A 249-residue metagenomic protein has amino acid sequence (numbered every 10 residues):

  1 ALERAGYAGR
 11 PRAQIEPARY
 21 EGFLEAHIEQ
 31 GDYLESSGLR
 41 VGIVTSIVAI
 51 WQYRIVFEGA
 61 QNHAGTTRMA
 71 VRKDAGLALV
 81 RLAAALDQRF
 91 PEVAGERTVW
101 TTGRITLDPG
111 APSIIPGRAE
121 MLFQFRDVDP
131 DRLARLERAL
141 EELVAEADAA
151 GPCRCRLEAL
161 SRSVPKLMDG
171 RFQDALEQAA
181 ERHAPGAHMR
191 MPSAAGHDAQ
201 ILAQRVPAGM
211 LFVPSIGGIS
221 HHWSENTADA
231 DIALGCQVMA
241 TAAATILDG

Functional and structural regions predicted by a protein language model:
A1-D131: Midchain, well-structured core segments that form catalytic/ion-binding scaffolds
E3, Q52-R54, G76-D87, E141 (+3 more regions): Predominant activation on well-ordered alpha-helical scaffold segments within soluble catalytic domains
E58-A64, H183, I219-W223: Glycine/charged-rich beta-loop-alpha catalytic/anionic-binding loops adjacent to active sites
V71-D74, R135, R171, T227-D231: Alpha-helix N-cap and loop-to-helix initiation/capping positions
F90-V99, A147-R154, R182-A187: Short secondary-structure junctions
T101-G110, L122-V128, R154-Q173, S193-A194 (+1 more regions): A short beta-alpha structural unit
R135-A145: Short amphipathic alpha-helices in soluble, non-transmembrane regions that often serve as interface/regulatory elements
H188-V238: Zn-dependent metallopeptidase/amidohydrolase metal-coordination segment
